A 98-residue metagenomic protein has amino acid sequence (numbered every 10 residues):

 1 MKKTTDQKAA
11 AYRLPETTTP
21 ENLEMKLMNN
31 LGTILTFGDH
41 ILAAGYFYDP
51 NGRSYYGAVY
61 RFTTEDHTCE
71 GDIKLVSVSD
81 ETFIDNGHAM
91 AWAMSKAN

Functional and structural regions predicted by a protein language model:
K2-I41: Negatively charged, low-complexity tracts enriched in Asp/Glu with abundant Ser/Thr
T4, F37, T64, V78-S79 (+1 more regions): Intrinsically disordered, low-complexity regulatory regions of eukaryotic regulatory proteins
N29, D39, D66, D85-G87: Intrinsically disordered, low-complexity cationic segments
Y46-V76: Short aromatic-glycine-(Arg/Gly/Cys) micro-motifs in beta-strand/loop hairpins
E70-H88: A short, exposed loop/beta-hairpin motif centered on an aromatic-Gly-Thr core
A89, A93-K96: Acidic, low-complexity intrinsically disordered segments
